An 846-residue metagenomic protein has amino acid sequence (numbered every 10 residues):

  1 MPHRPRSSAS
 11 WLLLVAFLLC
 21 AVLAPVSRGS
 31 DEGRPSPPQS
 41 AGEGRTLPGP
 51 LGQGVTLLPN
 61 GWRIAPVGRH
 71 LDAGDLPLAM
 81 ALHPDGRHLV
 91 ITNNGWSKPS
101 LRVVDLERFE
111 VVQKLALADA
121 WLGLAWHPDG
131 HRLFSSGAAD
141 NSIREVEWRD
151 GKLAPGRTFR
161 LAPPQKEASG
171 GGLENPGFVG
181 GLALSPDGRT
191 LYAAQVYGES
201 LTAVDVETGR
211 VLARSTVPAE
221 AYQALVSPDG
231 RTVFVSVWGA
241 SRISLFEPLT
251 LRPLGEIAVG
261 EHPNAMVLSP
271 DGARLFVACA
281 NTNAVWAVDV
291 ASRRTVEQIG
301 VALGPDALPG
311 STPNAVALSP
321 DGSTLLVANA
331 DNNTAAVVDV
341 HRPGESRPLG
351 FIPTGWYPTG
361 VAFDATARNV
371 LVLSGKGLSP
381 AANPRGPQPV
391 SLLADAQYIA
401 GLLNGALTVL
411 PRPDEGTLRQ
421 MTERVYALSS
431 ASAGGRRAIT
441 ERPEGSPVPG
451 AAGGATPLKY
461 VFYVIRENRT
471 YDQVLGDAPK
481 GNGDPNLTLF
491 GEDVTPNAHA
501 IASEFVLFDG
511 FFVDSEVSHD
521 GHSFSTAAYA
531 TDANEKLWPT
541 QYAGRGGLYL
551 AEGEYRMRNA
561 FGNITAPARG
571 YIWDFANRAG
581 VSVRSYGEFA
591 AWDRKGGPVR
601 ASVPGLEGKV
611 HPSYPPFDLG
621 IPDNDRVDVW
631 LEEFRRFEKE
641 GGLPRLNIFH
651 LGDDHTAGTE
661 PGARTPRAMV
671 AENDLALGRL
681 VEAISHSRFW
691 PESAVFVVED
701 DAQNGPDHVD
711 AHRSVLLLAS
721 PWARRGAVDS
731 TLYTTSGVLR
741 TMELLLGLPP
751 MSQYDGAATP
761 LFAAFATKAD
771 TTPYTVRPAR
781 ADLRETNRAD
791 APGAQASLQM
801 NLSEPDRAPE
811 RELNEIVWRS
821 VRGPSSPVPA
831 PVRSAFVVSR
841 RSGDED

Functional and structural regions predicted by a protein language model:
M1-S8: N-terminal secretory signal peptides that target proteins for export/translocation
R4, V340, P348-T354, D364 (+8 more regions): Composition- and surface-driven signal marking solvent-exposed, interaction-prone regions in large proteins
A9-L13, V461: Alpha-helical transmembrane segments
L12-V22: Bacterial N-terminal signal peptides
A16, L58, V67-G68, V111 (+19 more regions): A general structural-boundary detector
P25, G29-G445: Predominantly soluble domains enriched in secretory-pathway, periplasmic, or organellar proteins
T422-D846: N-terminal pro-sequences and low-complexity stem/linker regions of secreted or lumenal proteins
